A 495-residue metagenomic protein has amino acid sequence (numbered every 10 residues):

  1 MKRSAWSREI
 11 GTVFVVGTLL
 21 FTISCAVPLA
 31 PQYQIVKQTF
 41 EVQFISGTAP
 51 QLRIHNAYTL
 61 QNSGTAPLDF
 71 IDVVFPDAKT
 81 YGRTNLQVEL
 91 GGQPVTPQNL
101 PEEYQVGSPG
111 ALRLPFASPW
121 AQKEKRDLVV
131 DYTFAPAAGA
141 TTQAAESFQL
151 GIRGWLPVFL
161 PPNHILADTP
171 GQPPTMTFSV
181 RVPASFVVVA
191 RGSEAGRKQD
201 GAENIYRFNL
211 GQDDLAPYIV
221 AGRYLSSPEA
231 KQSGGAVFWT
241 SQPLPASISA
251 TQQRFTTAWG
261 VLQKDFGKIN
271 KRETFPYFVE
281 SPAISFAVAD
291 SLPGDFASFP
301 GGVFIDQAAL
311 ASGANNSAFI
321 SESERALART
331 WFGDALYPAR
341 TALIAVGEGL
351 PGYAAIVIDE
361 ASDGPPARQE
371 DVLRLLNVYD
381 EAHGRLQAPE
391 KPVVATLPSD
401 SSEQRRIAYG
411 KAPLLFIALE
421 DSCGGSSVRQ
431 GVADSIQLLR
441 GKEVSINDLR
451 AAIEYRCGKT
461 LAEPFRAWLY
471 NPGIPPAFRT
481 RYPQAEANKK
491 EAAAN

Functional and structural regions predicted by a protein language model:
G11-T22: Bacterial N-terminal signal peptides
L19, C25-R53, Q484-A487, A492: N-terminal, polar/Ser/Thr-rich
N56, F178, L225-L343, A354: Juxtacatalytic substrate-recognition/specificity segment
L60-G64: Asparagine-centered strand-capping/turn motif at beta-strand->loop junctions
L68-N99, R181-F186: Solvent-exposed beta-hairpin/edge-strand motifs
P115-W120, K125-L225: Extended, low-hydrophobicity, Ser/Thr/Pro/Gly-biased non-transmembrane segments
L156-F159, L166, P174, V182 (+10 more regions): Non-catalytic accessory/interaction domains
D295-F296, A342-A418, S422, L439-R440 (+4 more regions): Acidic/His/Gly-enriched intrinsically disordered linker/tail segments that often contain short helix/coil "MoRF-like"
